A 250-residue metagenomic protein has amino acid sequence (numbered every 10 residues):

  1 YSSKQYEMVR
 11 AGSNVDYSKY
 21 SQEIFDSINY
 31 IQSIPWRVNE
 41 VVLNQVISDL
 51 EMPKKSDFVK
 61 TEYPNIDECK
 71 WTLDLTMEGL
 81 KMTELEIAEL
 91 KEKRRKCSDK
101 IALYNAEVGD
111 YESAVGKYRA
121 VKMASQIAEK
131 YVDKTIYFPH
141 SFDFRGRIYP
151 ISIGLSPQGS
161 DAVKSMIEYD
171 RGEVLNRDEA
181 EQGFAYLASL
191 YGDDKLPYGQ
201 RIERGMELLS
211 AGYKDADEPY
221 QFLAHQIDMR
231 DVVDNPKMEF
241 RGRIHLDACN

Functional and structural regions predicted by a protein language model:
Y1-N250: Non-catalytic nucleic-acid-binding interfaces of large nucleic-acid enzymes and RNP effectors
